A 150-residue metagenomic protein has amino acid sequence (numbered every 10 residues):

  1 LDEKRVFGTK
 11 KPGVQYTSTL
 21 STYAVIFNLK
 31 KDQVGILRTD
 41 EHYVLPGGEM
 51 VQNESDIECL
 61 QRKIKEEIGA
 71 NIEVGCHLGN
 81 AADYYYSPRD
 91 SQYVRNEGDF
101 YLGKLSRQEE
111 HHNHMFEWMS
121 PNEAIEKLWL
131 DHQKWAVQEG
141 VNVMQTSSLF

Functional and structural regions predicted by a protein language model:
L1-Y23: Acidic, metal-coordinating catalytic segment for phosphate/diphosphate chemistry, firing primarily on the Nudix
L20-T22, D32, E97-D99, H114: Change "...and in nucleic-acid phosphodiester-cleaving endonucleases..." to "...and in nucleic-acid processing enzymes
L29-A70: Conserved Nudix-box catalytic region and its N-terminal flanking loop in Nudix hydrolases and closely related
D32-Q33, R107-H111: Short helix-loop capping/hinge motifs at secondary-structure junctions, enriched in acidic/polar residues
V44, R95, W118-M119: Short aromatic/basic micro-patch
G69-R107: Active-site segment of metal-dependent pyrophosphate-handling enzymes, primarily the Nudix hydrolase catalytic core
F100-L102, E109-G140: NUDIX/MutT-family hydrolases
